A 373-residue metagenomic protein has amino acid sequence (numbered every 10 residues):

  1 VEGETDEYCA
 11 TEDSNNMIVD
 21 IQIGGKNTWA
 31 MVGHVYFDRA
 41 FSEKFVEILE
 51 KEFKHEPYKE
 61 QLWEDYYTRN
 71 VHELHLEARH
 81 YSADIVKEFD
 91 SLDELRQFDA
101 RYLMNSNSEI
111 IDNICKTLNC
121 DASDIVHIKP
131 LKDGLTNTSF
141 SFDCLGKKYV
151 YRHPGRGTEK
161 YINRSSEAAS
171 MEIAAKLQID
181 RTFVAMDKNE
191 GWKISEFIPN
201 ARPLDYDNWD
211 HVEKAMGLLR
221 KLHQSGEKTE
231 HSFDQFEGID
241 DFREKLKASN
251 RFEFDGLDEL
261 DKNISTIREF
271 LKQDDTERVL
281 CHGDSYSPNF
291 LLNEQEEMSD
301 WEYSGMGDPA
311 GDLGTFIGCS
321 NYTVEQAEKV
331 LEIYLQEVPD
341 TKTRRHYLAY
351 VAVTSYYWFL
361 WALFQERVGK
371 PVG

Functional and structural regions predicted by a protein language model:
V1-P57: Conserved core of the sugar-phosphate nucleotidyltransferase
I18, H75-T182, G191, Q295-E296: Conserved NTP-binding catalytic cores of kinases and kinase-like/nucleotidyltransferase enzymes across multiple kinase
H55-L76: Catalytic core and acceptor-binding pocket of nucleotide-sugar-dependent glycosyltransferases
D93, D99, L103-N107, D255 (+1 more regions): ATP/Mg2+ or Mg2+-diphosphate-binding catalytic cores that bind nucleotide phosphates or diphosphates via glycine-rich
N107-D124, E227-G283: An alpha-helical support segment within catalytic cores of ATP-dependent transferases
K129-D234, R251-E259, D275: ATP-binding pocket architecture of kinase catalytic cores
P130-G146, V150-Y151, S265-L313: Active-site acidic catalytic loop and adjacent metal/ATP-binding pocket of ATP-dependent phosphoryl transfer enzymes
A310-P339, A352-K370: Active-site activation/catalytic loop segments of kinase-like enzymes and analogous catalytic loops in related
